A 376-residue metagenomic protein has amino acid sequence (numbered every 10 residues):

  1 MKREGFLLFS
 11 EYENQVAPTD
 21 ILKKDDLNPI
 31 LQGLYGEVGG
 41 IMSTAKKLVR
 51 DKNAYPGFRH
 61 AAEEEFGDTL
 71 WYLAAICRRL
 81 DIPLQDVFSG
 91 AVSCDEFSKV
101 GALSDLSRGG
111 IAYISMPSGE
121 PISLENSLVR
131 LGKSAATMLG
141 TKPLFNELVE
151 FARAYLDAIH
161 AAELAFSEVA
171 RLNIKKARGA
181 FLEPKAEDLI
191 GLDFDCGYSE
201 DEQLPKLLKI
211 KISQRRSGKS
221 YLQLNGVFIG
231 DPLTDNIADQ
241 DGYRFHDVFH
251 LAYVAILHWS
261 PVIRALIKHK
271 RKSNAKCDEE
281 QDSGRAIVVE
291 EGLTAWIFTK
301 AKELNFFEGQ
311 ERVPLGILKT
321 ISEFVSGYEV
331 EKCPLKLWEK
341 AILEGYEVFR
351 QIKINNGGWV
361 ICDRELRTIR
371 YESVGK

Functional and structural regions predicted by a protein language model:
M1-K376: Flexible "arm" and connector segments at domain edges
